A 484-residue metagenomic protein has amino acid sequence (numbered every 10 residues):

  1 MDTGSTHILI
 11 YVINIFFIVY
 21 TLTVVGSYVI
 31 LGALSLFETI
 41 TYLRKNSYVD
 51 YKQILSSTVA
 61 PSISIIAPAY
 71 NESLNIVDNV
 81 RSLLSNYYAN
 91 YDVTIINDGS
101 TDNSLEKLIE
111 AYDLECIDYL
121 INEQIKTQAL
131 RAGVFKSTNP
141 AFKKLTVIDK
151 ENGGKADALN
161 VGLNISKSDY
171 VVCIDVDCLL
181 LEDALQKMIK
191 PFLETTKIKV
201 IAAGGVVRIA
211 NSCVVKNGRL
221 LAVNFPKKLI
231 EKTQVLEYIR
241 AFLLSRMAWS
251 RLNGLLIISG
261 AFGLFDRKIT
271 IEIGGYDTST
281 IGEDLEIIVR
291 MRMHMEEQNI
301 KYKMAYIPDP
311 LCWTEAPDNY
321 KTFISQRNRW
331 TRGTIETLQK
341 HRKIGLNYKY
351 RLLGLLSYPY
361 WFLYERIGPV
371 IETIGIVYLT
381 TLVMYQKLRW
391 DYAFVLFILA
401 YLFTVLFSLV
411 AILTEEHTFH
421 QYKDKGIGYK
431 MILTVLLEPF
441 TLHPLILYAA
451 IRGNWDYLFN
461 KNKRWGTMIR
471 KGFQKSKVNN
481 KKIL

Functional and structural regions predicted by a protein language model:
M1-V59, R246, G375-Y378, S408-T414 (+3 more regions): N-terminal membrane-anchoring/stem segments of glycan-assembly enzymes
L31-N90, E106-K107: N-terminal signal-anchor transmembrane helix
P61-S64, D92, I271, E286: Cell-envelope/extracellular polymer assembly enzymes that use nucleotide-activated donors
R81-I148, L193: Acidic donor-binding segment of Leloir-type glycosyltransferases
L120-I121, I125-T146, E151-N160, E182-G274 (+5 more regions): Long helical/loop segments within the catalytic core of UDP-sugar-dependent glycosyltransferases, especially the large
V171: Short aromatic/hydrophobic "clamp" motif used to bind/position activated sugar donors
I269-E272, T280-A305: A short, conserved alpha-helix in the catalytic core of glycosyltransferases
Y360-F459: Membrane-embedded multi-pass helical conduit in multi-pass membrane proteins, especially envelope-biosynthetic
